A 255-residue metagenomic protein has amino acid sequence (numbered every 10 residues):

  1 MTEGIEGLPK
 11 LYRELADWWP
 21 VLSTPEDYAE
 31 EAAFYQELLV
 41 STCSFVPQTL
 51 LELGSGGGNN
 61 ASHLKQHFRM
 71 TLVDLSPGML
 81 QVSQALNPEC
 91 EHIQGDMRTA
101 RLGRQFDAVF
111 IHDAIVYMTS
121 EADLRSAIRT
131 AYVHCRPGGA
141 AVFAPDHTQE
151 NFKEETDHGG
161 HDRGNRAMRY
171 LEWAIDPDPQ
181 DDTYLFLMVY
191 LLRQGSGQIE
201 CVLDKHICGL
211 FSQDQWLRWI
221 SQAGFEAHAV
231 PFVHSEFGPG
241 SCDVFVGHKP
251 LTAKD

Functional and structural regions predicted by a protein language model:
M1-Q48: Conserved class I S-adenosyl-L-methionine
L51, G57-A100: Class I SAM-dependent methyltransferase SAM/SAH-binding core
R98-V109: A short acidic, Gly/Pro-enriched loop at the edge of an enzyme's catalytic core that lines a small-molecule cofactor
D107-D123: A short SAM/SAH-binding and catalytic strip from SAM-dependent methyltransferases
R125-P137: A short glycine-rich, Lys/Arg-flanked "PGG" loop and its adjoining helix->strand segment in the class I
V142-D214: SAM-dependent methyltransferase
I207-D255: C-terminal lobe and adjacent flexible extensions of AdoMet/dcAdoMet transferase-like proteins
